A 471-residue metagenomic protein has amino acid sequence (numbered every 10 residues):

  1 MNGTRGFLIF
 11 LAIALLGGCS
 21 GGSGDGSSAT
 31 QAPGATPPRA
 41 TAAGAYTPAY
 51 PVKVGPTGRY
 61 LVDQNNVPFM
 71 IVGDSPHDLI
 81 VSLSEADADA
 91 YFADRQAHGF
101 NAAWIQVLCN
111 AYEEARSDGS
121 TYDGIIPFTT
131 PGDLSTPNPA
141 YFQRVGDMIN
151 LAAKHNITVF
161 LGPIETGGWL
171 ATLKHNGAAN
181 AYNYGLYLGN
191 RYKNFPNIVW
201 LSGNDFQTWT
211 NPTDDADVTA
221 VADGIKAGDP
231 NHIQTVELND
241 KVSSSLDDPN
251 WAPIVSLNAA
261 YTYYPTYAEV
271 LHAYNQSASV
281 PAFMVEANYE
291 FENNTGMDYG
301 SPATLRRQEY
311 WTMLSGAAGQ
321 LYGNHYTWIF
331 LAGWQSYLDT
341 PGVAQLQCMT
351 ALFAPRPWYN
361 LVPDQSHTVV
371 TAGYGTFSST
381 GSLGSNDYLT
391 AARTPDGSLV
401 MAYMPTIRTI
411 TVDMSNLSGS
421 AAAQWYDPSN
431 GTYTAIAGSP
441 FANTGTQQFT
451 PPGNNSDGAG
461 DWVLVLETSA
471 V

Functional and structural regions predicted by a protein language model:
M1-L8: Bacterial N-terminal signal peptides that target proteins for export
L8, I13-A43: Bacterial Sec-dependent N-terminal signal peptides
G44, E290-E292, A303-S439, T450-V471: Aromatic- and carboxylate-lined catalytic core of secreted/periplasmic carbohydrate-active enzymes
Y46-V54: Carboxylate-rich, divalent-cation-coordinating active-site regions
V54-A268: Active-site mouth of glycoside hydrolases
S75, S439-P440: A generic structural motif
G203-P341: Extracellular glycoside hydrolase catalytic/binding regions
G445-Q447: Short strand-edge motifs at loop-to-beta-strand transitions and within beta-strands of extracellular beta-rich domains
